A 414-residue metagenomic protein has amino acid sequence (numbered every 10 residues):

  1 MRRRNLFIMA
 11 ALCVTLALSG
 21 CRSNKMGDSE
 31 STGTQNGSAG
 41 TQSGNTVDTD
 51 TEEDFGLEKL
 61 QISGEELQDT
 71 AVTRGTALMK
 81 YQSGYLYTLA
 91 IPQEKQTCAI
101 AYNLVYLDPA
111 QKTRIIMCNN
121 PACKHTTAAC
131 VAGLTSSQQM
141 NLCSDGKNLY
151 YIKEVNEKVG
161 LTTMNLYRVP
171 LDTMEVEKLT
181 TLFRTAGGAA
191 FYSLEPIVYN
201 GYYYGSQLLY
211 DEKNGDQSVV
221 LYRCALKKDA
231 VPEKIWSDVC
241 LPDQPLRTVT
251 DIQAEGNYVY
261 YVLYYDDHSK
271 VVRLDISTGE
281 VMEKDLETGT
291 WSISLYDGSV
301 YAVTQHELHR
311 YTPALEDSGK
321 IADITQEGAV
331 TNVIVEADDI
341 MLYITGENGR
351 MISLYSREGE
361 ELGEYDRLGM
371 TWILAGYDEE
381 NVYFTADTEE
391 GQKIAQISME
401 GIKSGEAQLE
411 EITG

Functional and structural regions predicted by a protein language model:
A17-G20: C-terminal motif of bacterial Sec signal peptides marking the signal peptidase cleavage site
R22-N24: Bacterial signal peptide processing site
E53-E65, I115-T135, T180-A189, E233-P245 (+2 more regions): Surface-exposed loop and turn segments in beta-propeller and other repeat-based domains that flank or scaffold
Q61-L104, H125-T126, L134-N141: Beta-strand-rich domains and repeat architectures in extracellular enzymes and scaffolds, especially beta-propellers
A71-Y81, A128-C143, T185-N200, C240-E255 (+4 more regions): Repeated scaffold domains used in trafficking and secretory/extracellular systems, primarily beta-propellers
L86-T88, Y150-K153, Y204-Q207, Y260-V262 (+3 more regions): Residue position within the beta-strands of beta-propeller blades
Q93-Y106, K153-R168, L209-C224, L263-R273 (+3 more regions): Structural motif
D108-K112, P170-M174, A225-A230, D275-G279 (+3 more regions): Short loop/turn segments that connect beta-strands within beta-propeller blades
